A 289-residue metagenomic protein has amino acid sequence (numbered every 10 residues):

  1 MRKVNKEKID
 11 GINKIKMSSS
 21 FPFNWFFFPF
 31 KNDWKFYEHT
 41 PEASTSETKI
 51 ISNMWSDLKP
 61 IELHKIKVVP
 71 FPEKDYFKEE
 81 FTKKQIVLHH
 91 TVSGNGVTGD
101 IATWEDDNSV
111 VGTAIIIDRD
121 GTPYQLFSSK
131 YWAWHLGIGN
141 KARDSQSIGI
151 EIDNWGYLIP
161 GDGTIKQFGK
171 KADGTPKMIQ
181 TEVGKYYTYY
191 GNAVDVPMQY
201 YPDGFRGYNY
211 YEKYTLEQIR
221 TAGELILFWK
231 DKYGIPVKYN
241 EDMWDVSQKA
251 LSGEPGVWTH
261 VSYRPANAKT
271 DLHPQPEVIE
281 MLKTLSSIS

Functional and structural regions predicted by a protein language model:
M1-Q146, P160, Q167: N-terminal catalytic cores of peptidoglycan-degrading enzymes
R2-L58, E79-E80, G156, P160-S289: Basic/polar, cationic surfaces and motifs that engage anionic cell-wall and phosphate/carboxylate ligands
Q85, S147-G149, G256-W258: Structural preference for beta-strand elements that scaffold enzyme active sites
N108-G112, G137-N140, S147-G149, K170-T175 (+2 more regions): Short, surface-exposed linear patches
I150-W155: Short loop/turn segments at strand-loop or loop-helix junctions that form parts of catalytic or ligand-binding pockets
